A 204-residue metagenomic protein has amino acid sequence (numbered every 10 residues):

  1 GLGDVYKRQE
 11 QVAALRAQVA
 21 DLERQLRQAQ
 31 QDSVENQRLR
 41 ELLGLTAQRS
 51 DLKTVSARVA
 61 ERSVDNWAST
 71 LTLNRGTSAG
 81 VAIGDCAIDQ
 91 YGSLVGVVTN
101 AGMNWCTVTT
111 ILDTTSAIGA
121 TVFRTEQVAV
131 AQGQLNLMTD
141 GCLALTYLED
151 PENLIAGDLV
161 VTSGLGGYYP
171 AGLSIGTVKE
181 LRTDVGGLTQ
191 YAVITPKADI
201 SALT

Functional and structural regions predicted by a protein language model:
G1-A20: N-terminal membrane-targeting segments
G1-K7, Q28, R38-T204: A secondary-structure micro-motif
V12, V19-L22, L26-A29, S33-L39 (+1 more regions): Interfacial residues of coiled-coil/leucine-zipper alpha-helices
